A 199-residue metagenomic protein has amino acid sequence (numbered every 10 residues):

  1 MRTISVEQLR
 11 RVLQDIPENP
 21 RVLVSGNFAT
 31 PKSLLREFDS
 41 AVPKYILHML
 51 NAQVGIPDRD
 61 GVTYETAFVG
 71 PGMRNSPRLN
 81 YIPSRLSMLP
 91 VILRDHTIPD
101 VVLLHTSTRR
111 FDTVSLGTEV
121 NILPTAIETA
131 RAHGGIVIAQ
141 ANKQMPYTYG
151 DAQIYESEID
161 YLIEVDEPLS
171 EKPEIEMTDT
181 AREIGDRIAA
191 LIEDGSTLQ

Functional and structural regions predicted by a protein language model:
M1-Q199: Conserved alpha/beta enzyme-core scaffold
